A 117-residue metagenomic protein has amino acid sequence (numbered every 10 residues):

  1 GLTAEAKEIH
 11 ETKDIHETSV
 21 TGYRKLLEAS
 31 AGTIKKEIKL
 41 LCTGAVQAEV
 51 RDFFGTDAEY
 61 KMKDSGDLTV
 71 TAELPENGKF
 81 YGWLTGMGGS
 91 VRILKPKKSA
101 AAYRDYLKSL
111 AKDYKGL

Functional and structural regions predicted by a protein language model:
G1-V20: Flexible linker/loop signature enriched in Pro/Ser/Thr and Pro/Gly
V20-L117: Polybasic (Lys/Arg-rich)
